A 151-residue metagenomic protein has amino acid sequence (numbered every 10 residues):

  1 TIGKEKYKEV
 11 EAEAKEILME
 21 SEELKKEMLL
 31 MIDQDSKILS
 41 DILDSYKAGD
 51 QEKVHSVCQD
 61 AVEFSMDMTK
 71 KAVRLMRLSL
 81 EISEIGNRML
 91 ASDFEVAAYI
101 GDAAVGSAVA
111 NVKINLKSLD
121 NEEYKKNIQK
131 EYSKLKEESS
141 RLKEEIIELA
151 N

Functional and structural regions predicted by a protein language model:
T1-N151: Conserved, well-structured ligand/cofactor-binding cores
